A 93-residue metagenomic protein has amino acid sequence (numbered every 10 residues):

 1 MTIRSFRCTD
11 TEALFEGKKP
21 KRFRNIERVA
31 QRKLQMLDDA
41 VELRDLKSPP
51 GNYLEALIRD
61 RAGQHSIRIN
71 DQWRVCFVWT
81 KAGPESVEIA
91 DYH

Functional and structural regions predicted by a protein language model:
M1-K33: Arg/Lys-rich, positively charged N-terminal/basic patches that mediate binding to nucleic acids
T2, D10, K19, E42 (+2 more regions): Glycine-rich, flexible loop/turn motifs
R4, E27-A30, L46-P50, R68-N70: Generic structural signal for well-ordered secondary structure
K33-L34, L43: Short low-complexity stretches enriched in small and charged residues
L37: Conserved phosphate-interacting/catalytic interface
E42-H65: A short, surface-exposed loop/turn module that caps and links secondary-structure elements
E55-I58, H65-H93: Enriched for short, Lys/Arg-rich terminal
